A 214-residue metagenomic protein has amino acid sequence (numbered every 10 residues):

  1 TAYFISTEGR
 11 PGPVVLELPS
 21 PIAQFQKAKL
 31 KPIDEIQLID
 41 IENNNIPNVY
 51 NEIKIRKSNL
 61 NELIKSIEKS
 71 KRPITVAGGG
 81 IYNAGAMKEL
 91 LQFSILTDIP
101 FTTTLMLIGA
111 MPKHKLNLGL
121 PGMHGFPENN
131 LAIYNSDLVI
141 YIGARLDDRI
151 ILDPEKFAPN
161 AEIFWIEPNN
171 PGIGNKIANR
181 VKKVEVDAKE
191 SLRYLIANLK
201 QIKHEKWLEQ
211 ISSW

Functional and structural regions predicted by a protein language model:
I5-K69, L208: Conformationally flexible catalytic loops at phosphate/diphosphate-handling active centers
V15-P19, V76, Y141-G143, E167: Short beta-strand segments
E17, D98-L105, F164-E167: Short internal beta-strands
L18-Q24, G79-I81, N170: Glycine-rich beta-alpha junction loops
Q26-K31, G85-E89, P112-N117, I150-P154 (+2 more regions): Short acidic, glycine/serine/threonine-rich loops at helix termini
I41-I46, Y50-N51, S58-N61, K65 (+1 more regions): Phosphate/pyrophosphate-binding active-site segments
I55-R56, E62-V139: Anionic-ligand anchoring segments at beta-strand to alpha-helix junctions in alpha/beta enzyme folds, i.e., glycine
G122-I173: Phosphate/diphosphate-binding loops
